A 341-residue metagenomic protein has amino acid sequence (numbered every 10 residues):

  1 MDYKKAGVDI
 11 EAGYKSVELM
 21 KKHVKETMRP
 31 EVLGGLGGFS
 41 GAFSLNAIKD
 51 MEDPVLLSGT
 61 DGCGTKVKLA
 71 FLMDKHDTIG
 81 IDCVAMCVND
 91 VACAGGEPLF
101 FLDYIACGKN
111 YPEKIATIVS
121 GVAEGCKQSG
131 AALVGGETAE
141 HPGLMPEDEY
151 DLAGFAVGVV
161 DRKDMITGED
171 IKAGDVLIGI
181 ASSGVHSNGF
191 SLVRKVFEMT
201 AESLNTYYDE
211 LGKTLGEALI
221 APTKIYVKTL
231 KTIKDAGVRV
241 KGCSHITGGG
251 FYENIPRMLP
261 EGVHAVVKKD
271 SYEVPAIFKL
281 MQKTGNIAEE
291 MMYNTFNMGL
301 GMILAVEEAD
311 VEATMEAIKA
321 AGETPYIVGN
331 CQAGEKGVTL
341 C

Functional and structural regions predicted by a protein language model:
M1-E31: N-terminal amphipathic/basic leader segments beginning at the initiator methionine
D2-A6, K114, I118-S129, M145-Y150 (+3 more regions): Glycine-/charge-enriched secondary-structure boundary and capping motifs
D9, D61, G174, H245 (+1 more regions): Residue-level signature of catalytic and energy-coupling elements of molecular machines, predominantly ATP/GTP-dependent
S16, M20, A42, C87-V88 (+5 more regions): Buried hydrophobic packing segments
V17, A116-V119, F190: Hydrophobic face of alpha-helices
V17, K49, G64, E140 (+3 more regions): Residue-level detector of flexible, active-site-proximal loop/helix-junction positions within diverse enzyme catalytic
M28-S183: Glycine-rich phosphate/pyrophosphate-binding loop regions near the starts of catalytic domains
A173-E217: Acidic, glycine-rich loop-and-beta core segments that form the ion-binding/anion-interacting portion of active sites
